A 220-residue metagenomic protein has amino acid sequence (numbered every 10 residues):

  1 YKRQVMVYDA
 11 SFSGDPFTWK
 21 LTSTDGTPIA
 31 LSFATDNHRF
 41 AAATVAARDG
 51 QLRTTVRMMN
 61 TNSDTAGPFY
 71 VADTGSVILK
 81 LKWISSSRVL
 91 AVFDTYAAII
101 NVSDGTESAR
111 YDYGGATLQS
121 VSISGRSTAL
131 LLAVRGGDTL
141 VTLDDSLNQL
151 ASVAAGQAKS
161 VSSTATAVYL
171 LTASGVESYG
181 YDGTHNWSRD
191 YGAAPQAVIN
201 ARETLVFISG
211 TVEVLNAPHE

Functional and structural regions predicted by a protein language model:
Y1, A109: Conserved small/polar residues in nucleotide/adenosyl-binding loops
K2-M6, H38-D49, K82-F93, G125-R135 (+3 more regions): Short beta-strand elements that form the blades of beta-propeller/WD-repeat-like and other beta-sheet-rich scaffold
R3-Y8, R48-M58, Y96-N101, G136-T142 (+2 more regions): Structural motif
V5-N101: Solenoidal tandem-repeat scaffolds enriched in leucines and small polar residues
F12-G14, S63-T65, D104-T106, S146-L147 (+2 more regions): Short coil turn/linker residues within repeat-based beta-strand modules
T24-A34, D73-S86, Y113-R126, A154-T166 (+1 more regions): Repeated scaffold domains used in trafficking and secretory/extracellular systems, primarily beta-propellers
V121, R126-V161: C-terminal structural cap/anchor segments
Y191-E220: Blade-level signature of beta-propeller repeat domains, shared across WD40, Kelch, NHL, RCC1 and BNR/Asp-box propellers
